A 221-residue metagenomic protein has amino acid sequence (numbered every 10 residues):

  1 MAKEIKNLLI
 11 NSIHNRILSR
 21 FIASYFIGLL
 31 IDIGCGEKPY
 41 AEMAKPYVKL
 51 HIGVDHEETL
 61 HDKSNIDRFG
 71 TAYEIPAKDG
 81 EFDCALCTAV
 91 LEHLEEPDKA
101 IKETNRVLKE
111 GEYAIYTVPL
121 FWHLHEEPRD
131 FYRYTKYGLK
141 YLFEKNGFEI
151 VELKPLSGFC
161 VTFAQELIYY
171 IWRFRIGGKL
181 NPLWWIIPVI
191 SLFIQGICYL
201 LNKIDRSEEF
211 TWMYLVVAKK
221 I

Functional and structural regions predicted by a protein language model:
M1-S24: Class I SAM-dependent methyltransferase Rossmann-like catalytic core, especially the SAM/SAH-binding loop
A2, K6, T88, E127: Conserved short-loop catalytic and cofactor-binding motifs
K6-I10, L29, R206: A general boundary/transition motif marking the beginning of the first structured unit of a protein
S12, S24-I27, R133, W212: A generic "functional-site adjacency" signal
S12-R16, I33-G36, I66-D67, I197-L200: Short gly/ser/thr-rich secondary-structure transition/capping motifs
R20-F21, Y25-H125, V217-A218: Conserved SAM-binding loop
E95-K99, E103, Y113-I221: S-adenosyl-L-methionine-dependent methyltransferase catalytic module, highlighting the catalytic core
